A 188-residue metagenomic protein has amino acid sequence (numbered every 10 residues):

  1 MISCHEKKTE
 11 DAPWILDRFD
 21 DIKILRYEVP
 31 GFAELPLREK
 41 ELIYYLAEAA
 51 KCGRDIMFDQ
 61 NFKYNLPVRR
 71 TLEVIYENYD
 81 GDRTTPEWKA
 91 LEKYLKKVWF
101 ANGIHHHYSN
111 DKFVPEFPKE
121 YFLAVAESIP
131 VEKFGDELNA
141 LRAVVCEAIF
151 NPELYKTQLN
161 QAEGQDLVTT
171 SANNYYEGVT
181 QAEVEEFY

Functional and structural regions predicted by a protein language model:
K7: Catalytic cores of Mg2+-dependent Asp-rich isoprenoid enzymes
E10-Y188: N-terminal helix-rich structural modules
